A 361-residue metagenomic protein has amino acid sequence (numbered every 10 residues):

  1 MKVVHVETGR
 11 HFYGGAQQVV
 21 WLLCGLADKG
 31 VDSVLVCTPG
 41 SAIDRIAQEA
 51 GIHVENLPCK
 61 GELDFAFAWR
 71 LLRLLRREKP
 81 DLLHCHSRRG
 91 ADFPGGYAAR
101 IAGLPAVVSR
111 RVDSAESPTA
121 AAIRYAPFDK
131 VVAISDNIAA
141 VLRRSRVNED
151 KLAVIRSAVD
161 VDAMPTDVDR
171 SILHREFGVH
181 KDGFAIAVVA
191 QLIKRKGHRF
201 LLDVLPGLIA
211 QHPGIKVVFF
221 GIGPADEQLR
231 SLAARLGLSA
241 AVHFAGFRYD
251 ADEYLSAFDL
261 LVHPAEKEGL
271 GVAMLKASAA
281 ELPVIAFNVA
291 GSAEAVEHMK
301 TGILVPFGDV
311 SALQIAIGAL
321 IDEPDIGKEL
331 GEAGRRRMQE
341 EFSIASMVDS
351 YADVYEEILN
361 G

Functional and structural regions predicted by a protein language model:
Y13-C24, F184, V188-G207, P224-S231 (+2 more regions): A conserved mid-protein helix/loop that constitutes part of the nucleotide-sugar donor-binding site
V36-C37, M274, P283-A286, V296: Short hydrophobic beta-strand element within catalytic cores of glycosyltransferases and related nucleotide-activated
R100, P105-D136: A conserved, positively charged/aromatic
N137, A158: Carbohydrate-associated surface elements
M164-V179, A185, S350: A short helix/loop element that forms part of the nucleotide-sugar donor recognition site in Leloir-type
A234, A312, A319, I326-E341 (+1 more regions): A short, well-ordered alpha-helix in the C-terminal region of glycosyltransferases
F247, E266: Aromatic "clamp/platform" in nucleotide-sugar-dependent glycosyltransferases that forms part of the donor/acceptor
H298-M299, I303-V310, A319-P324: Conserved acidic donor-binding segment of nucleotide-sugar-dependent glycosyltransferases
